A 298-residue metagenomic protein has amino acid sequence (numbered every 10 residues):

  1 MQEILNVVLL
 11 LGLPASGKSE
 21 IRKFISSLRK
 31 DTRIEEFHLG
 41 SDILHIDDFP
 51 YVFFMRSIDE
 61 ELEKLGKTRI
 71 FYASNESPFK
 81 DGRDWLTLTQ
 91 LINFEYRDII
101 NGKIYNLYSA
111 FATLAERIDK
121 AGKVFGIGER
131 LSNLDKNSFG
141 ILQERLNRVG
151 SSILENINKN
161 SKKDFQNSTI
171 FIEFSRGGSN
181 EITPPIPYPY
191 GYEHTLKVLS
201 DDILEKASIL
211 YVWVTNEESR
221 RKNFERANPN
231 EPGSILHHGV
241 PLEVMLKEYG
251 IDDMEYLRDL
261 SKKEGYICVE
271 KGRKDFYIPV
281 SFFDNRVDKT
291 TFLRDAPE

Functional and structural regions predicted by a protein language model:
M1-E298: Glycine-rich phosphate-binding loop of ATP-dependent small-molecule kinases
